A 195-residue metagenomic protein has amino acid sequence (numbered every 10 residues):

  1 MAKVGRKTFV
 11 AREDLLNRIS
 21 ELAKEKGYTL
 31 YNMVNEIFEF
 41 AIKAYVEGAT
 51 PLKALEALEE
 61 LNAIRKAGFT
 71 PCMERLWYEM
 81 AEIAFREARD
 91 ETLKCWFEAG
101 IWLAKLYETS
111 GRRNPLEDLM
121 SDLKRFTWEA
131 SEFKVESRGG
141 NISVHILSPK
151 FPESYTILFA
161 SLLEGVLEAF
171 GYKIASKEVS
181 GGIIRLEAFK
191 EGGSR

Functional and structural regions predicted by a protein language model:
M1-K3: Secretory targeting signatures
G5-K134, S194: N-terminal accessory segment detector
G5-K7, I142, G182-L186: Short beta-strand micro-motifs in enzyme catalytic cores
R12, L147-P149, F189-G193: Solvent-exposed residues in well-ordered beta-strands and their adjoining turns, especially edge/terminal strands
A130-G181: Short, hydrophobic/π-rich interface segment
E178-R195: C-terminal edge-of-domain segments
